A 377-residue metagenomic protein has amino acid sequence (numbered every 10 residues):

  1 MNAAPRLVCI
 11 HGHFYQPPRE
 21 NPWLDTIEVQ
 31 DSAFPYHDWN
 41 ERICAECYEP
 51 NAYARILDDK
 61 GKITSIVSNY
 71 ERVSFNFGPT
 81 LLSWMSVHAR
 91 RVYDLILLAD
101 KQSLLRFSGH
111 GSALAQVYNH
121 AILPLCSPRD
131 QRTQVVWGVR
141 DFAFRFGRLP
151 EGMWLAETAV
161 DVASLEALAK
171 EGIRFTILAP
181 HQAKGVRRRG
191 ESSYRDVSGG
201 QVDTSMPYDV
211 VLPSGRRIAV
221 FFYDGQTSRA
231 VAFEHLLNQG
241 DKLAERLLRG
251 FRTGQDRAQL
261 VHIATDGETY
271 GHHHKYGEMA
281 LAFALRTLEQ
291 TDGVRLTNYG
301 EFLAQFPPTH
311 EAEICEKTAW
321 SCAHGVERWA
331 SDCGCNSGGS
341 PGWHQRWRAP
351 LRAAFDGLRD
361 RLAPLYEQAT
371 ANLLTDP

Functional and structural regions predicted by a protein language model:
N2-D59, S65-S68, T80, Y194-S228 (+1 more regions): Active-site and substrate-binding clefts of carbohydrate-active enzymes
L7-G12, P17-P128, T133-Q134, E151-L155 (+1 more regions): Short, well-structured secondary-structure segments
Q16-E20, L81-S86, I122-L125, V160-S164 (+4 more regions): Short catalytic/ligand-binding loop motif for oxyanion handling, primarily in non-cytosolic enzymes, centered on
D59-K62, Q134, G138-F142, V160 (+2 more regions): Alpha-helical packing segments of well-folded alpha/beta enzyme cores
D94-S112, V136, R148, A169-L212 (+2 more regions): Acidic, His- and aromatic-enriched active-site or binding-groove loops in soluble protein domains that engage sugars
Q131-L155, L212, L248-H262: CE4/NodB-like, metal-dependent polysaccharide N-deacetylase domain that modifies extracellular/periplasmic N-acetylated
V139, W154, V162-T176: Hydrophobic or amphipathic alpha-helical targeting/insertion segments
P150-V160, D266-Y270: Conserved short loop/turn motifs at secondary-structure junctions
